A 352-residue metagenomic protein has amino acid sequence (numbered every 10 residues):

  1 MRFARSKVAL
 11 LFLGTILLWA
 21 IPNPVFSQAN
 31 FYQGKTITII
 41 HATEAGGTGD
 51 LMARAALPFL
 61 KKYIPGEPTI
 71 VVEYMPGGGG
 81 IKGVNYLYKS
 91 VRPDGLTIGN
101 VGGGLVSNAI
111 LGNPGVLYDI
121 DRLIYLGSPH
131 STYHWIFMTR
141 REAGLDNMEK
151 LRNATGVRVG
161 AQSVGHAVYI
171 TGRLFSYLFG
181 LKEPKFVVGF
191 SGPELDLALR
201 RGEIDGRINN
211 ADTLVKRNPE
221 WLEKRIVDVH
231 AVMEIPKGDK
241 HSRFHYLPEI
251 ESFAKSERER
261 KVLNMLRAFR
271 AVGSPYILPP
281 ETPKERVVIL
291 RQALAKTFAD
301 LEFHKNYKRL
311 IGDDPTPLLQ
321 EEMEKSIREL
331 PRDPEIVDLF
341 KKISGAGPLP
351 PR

Functional and structural regions predicted by a protein language model:
M1-R5: N-terminal secretory signal peptides that target proteins for export/translocation
A9-P22: Bacterial N-terminal signal peptides
N23-S27: Signal peptide processing junction and immediate N-terminal pro/mature segment of secreted/exported proteins
A29-G273, P331, E335, G345-P351: Conserved hydrophobic/amphipathic secondary-structure segments that form or flank ligand- or partner-binding grooves
Q33-K35, K224-H230, T282-R352: An extracytoplasmic/periplasmic, membrane-proximal ligand-sensing/linker region
E44-A45, P279-P283: Structural beta->alpha junctions
G273-P279: A short beta-strand structural signal in non-transmembrane regions
